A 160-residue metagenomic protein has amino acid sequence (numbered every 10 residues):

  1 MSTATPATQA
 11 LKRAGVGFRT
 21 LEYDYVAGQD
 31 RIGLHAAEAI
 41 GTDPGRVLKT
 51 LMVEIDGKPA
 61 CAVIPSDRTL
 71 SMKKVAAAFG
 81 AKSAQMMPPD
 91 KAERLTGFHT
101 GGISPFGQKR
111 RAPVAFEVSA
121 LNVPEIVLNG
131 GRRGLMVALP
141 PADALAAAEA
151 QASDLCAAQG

Functional and structural regions predicted by a protein language model:
M1-G160: Extended, low-hydrophobicity, polar/charged segments
